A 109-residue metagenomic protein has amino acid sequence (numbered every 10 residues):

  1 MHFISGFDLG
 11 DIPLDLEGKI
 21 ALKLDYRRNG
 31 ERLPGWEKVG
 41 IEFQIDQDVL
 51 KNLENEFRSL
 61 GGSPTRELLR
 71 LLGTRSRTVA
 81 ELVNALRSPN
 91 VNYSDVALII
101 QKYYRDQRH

Functional and structural regions predicted by a protein language model:
M1-H109: Death-fold homotypic interaction modules
